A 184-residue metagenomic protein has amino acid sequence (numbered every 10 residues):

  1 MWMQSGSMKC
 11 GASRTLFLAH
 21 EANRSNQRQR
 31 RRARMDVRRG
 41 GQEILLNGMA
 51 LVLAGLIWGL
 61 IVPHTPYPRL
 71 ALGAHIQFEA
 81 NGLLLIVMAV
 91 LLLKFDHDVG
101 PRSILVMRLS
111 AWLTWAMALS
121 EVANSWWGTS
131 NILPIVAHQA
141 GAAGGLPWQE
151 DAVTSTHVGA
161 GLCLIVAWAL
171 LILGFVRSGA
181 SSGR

Functional and structural regions predicted by a protein language model:
L18-Q27: Short hydrophobic targeting helices and cationic amphipathic motifs that mediate membrane/organellar targeting
R32-E43, I61-L70, V87-R108, A123-V136 (+1 more regions): Juxtamembrane membrane-water interface segments of multi-pass membrane proteins, especially cytoplasmic-side
E43-I61, L72-L92, R108-S125, V158-L173: Hydrophobic cores of alpha-helical transmembrane segments in multi-pass integral membrane proteins
I132-V153: Short, membrane-exposed interhelical loops at transmembrane-helix boundaries
L146-R184: Long, solvent-exposed, polar/charged low-complexity segments
